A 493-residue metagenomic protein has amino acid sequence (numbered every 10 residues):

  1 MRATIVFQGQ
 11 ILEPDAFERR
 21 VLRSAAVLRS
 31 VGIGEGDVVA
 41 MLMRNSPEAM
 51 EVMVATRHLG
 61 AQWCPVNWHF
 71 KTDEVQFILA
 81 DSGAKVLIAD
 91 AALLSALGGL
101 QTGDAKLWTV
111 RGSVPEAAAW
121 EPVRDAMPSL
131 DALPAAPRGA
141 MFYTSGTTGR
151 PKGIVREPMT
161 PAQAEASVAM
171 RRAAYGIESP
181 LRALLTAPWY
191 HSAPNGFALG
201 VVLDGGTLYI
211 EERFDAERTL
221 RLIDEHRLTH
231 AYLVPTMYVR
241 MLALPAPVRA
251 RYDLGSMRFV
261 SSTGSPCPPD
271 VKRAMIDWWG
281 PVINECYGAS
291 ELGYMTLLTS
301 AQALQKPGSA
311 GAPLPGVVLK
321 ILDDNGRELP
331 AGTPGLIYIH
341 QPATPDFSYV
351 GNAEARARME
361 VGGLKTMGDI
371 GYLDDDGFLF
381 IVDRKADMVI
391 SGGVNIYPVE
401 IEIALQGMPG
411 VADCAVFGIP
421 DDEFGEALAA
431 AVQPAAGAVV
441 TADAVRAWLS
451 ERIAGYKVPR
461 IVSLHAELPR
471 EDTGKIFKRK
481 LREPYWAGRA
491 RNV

Functional and structural regions predicted by a protein language model:
A3-S46, M50-V54, K71-Q76: Conserved AMP-binding/adenylate-forming core of the ANL superfamily
E13-A16, G139-E165: Conserved AMP-binding A3 loop
S30-V31, V54, H58-R124, D131-P134 (+1 more regions): Structural core segment of the AMP-binding/adenylate-forming
V38, R44-C64, W68-T72, D81-V86 (+3 more regions): A short helix-loop-beta submotif of the ANL/AMP-binding
A49, F70, L87-A89, R221-I223 (+10 more regions): AMP-binding/adenylate-forming catalytic core of the ANL superfamily
D125-Y143, G149-R150, G176-R182: Conserved pre-ATP/AMP-binding loop-to-beta segment of ANL
A140-F142, G146, L203, T229-Y232 (+2 more regions): Gly/Ser/Thr-rich phosphate-binding loop
A162-R182, T186, Y190-T229, L244: Conserved AMP-binding/adenylation subdomain of ANL enzymes
